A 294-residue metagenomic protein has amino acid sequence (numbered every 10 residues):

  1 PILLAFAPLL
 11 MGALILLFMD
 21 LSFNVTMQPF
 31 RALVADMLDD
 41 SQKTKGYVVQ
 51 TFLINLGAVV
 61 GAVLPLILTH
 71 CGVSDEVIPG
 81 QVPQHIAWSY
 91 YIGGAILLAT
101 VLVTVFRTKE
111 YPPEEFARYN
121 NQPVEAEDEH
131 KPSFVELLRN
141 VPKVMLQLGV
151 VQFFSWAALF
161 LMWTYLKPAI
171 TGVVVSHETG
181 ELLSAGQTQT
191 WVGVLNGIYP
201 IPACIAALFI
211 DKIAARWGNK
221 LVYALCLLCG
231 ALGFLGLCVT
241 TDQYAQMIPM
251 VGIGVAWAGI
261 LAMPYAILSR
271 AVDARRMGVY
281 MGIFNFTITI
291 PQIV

Functional and structural regions predicted by a protein language model:
P1-L9, L228-T241: C-terminal ends and interior cores of transmembrane alpha-helices in multi-pass membrane transporters/permeases
L3, A7-T26, A245-G259: Hydrophobic core of transmembrane alpha-helices in multi-pass small-molecule transporters, especially MFS/SLC-type
V25-D39, G259-D273: Intracellular juxtamembrane helix-capping segments at the cytosolic ends of symmetry-related transmembrane helices
D40-F52, Q189, V272-F284: Loop-to-transmembrane helix entry/capping segments in MFS-fold secondary transporters and related SLC/MFSD carriers
T44-H70, N285-V294: Glycine-rich segments within core transmembrane alpha-helices of 12-TM secondary carriers
Q84-H85, S176-I201: Loop-to-transmembrane helix entry
Y111-V150: Juxtamembrane intracellular "pre-TM" segments in multi-pass secondary transporters
I205-N219: Helix-to-loop junctions at the C-terminal end of transmembrane segments in multipass secondary transporters
